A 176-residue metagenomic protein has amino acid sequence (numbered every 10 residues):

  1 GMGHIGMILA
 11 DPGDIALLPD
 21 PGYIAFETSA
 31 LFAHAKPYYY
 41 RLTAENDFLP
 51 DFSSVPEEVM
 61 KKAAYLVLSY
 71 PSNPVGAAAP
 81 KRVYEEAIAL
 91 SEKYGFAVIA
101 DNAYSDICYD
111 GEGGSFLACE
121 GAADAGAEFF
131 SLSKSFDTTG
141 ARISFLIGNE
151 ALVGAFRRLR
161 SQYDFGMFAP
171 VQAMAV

Functional and structural regions predicted by a protein language model:
G1-I15: Phosphate-binding glycine-rich loop
H4-I8, A25-F32: Hydrophobic alpha-helical segments in the ANL/AMP-binding
D14, A35, K93-A97, A123-D124: A short helix->loop->beta-strand "cap" motif at the edges of active sites that frequently abuts
A16, F26-A30, S91: Short hydrophobic alpha-helical segments of the AMP-binding
L18, Y39, V67, V98-A100 (+1 more regions): Hydrophobic residues in well-ordered beta-strands that form the structural core
F26, A87, F116: Aromatic/hydrophobic pocket-lining residues that form π-stacking "cages" and hydrophobic walls in ligand
T43-G113: Active-site phosphate-binding strand-loop segment of PLP-dependent enzymes
C119-V176: Conserved core segment of the aminotransferase class I/II
